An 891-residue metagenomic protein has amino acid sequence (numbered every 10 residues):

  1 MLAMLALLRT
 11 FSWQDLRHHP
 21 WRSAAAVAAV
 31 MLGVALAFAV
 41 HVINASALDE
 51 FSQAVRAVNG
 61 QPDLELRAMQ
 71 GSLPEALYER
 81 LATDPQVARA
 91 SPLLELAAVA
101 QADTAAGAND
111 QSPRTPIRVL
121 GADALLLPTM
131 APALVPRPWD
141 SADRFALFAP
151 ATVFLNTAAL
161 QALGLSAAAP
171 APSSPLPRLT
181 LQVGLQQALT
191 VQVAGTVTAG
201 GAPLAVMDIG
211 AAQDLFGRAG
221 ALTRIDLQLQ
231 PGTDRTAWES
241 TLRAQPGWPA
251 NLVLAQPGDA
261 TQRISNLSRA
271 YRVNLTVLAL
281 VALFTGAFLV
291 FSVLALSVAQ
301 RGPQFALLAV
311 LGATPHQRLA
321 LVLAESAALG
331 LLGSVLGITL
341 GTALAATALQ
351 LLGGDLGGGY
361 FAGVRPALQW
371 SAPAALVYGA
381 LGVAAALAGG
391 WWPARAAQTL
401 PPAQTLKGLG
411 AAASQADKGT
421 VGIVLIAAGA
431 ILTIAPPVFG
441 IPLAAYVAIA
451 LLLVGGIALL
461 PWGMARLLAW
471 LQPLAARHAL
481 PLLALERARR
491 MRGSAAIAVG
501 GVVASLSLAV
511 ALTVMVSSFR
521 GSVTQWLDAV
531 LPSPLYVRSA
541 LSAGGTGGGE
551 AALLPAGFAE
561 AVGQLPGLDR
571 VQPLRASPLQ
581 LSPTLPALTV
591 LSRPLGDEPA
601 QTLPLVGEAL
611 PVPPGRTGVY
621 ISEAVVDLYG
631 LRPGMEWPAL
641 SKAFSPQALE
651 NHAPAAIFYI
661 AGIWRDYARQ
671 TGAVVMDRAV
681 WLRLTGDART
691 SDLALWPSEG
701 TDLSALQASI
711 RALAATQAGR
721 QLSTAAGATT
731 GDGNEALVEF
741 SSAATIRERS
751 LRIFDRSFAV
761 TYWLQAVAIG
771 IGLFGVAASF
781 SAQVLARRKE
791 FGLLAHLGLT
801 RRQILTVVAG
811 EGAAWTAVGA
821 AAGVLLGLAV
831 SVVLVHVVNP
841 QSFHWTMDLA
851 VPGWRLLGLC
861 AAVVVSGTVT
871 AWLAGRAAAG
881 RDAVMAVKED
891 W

Functional and structural regions predicted by a protein language model:
M1-A6, D15-R17, W21-A29, T241 (+6 more regions): Alpha-helical transmembrane segments, especially those used as permease/efflux helices and single-pass anchors
L2-W13, H18-F284, L296-A299, L527 (+2 more regions): Membrane transport/envelope proteins' first extracytoplasmic loop
R17-H19, T276-A279, F288-G330, L409 (+3 more regions): Interfacial "coupling" helices/loops that link adjacent transmembrane helices in transporter permeases
L32-Q61, E75, A295, L344-L356 (+4 more regions): Alpha-helical transmembrane segments
E65-L66, Q70-S72, L459-V612, Y620-E623 (+2 more regions): Juxtamembrane segments of multi-pass membrane proteins
P113-L163, A556-E636, L640, I657-Y659 (+1 more regions): Short beta-strand boundary microenvironments
S292-L294, A328-Y360, P373-T399, L425-V438 (+4 more regions): Small-residue-rich transmembrane alpha-helices
T399-S414, A877-W891: Short cytosolic juxtamembrane segments of multi-pass membrane proteins
